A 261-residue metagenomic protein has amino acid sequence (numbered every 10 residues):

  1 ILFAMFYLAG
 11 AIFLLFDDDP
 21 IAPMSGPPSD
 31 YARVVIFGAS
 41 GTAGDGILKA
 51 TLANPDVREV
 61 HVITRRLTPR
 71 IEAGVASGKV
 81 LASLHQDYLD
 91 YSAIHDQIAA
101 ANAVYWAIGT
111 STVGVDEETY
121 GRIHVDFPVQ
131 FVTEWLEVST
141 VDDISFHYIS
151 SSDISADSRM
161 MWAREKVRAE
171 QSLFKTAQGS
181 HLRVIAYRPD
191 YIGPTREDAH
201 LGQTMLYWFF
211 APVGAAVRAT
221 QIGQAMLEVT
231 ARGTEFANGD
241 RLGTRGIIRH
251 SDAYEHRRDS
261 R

Functional and structural regions predicted by a protein language model:
I1-P27: N-terminal membrane-anchoring alpha-helices
P20-V57: N-terminal Rossmann NAD(P)H-binding glycine-rich loop of SDR-like oxidoreductase domains
V34, V62, A76-Q130: NAD(P)H-binding glycine-rich loop region in Rossmannoid oxidoreductase-like domains and their noncatalytic homologs
R58, Q171-R196: Conserved beta-loop-beta element that borders a ligand/cofactor-binding pocket
I63-R70, Y191: Short, polar loop motifs at secondary-structure junctions
T110, E118-T119, D126-A169, V184-I185: Conserved Rossmann-fold NAD(P)-dependent oxidoreductase catalytic core, especially the SDR/UDP-sugar
A211-G239: C-terminal helical subdomain
